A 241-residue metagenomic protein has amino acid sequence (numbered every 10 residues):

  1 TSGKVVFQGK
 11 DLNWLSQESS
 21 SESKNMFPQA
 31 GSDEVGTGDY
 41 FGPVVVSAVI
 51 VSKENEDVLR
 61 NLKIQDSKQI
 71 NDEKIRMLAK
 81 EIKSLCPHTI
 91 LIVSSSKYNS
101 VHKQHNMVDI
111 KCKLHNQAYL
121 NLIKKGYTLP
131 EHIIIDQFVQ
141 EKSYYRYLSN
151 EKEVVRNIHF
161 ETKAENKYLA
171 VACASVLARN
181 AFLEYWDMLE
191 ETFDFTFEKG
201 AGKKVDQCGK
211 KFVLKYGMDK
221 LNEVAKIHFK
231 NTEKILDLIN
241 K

Functional and structural regions predicted by a protein language model:
T1-A30, E34-K241: RNase H-like, Mg2+-dependent phosphodiesterase core, and more generally RNA phosphate-backbone-engaging helix-loop
